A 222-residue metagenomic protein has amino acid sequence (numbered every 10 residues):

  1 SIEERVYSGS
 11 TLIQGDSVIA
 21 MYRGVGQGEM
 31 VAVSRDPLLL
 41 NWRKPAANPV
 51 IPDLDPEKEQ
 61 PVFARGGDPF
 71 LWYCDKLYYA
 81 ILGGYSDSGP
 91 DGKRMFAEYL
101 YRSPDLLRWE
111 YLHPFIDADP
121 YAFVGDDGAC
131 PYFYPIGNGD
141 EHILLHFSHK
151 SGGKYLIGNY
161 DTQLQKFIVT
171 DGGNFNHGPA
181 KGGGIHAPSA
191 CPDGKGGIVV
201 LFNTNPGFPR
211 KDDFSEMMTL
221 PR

Functional and structural regions predicted by a protein language model:
S1-D68, W72-V124, P135-G183, K195 (+1 more regions): Beta-rich carbohydrate-recognition and catalytic domains
F70, P188-S189: A generic local secondary-structure boundary/capping motif
P131, I185-P188: Repeated scaffold domains used in trafficking and secretory/extracellular systems, primarily beta-propellers
